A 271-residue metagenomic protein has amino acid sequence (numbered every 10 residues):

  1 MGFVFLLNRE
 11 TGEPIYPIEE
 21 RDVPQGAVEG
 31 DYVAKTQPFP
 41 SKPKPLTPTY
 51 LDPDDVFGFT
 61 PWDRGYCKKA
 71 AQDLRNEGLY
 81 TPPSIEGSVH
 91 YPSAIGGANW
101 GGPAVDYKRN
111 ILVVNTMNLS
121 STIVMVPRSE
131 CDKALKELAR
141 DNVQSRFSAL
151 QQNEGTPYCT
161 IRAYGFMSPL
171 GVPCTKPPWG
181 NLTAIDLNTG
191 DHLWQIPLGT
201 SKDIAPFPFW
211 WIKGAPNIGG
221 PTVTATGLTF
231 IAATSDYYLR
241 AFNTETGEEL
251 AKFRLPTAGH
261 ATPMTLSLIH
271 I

Functional and structural regions predicted by a protein language model:
M1-R21: Phosphate/diphosphate-binding loops
E10, N188, T244-T246: Short loop/turn segments that connect beta-strands within beta-propeller blades
D22-K42, P61-E86, H90-G102, D141 (+4 more regions): Extracytoplasmic beta-rich repeat domains
N110, T226-G227: Short coil/turn segments that connect the beta-strands within blades of beta-propeller domains
I269-I271: Conserved small/polar residues in nucleotide/adenosyl-binding loops
